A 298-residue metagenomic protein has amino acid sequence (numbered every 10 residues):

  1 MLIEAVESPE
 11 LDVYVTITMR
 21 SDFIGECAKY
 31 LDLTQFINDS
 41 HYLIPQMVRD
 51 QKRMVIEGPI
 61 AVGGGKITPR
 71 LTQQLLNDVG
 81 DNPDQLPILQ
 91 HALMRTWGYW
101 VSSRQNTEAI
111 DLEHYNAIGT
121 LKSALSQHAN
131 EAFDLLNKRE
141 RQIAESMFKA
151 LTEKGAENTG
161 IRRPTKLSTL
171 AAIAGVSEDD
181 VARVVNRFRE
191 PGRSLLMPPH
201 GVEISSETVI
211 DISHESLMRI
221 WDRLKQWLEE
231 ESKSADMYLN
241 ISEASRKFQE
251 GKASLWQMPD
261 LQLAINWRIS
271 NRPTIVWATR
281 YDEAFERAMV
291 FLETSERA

Functional and structural regions predicted by a protein language model:
M1-R287: Amphipathic helix/helix-loop-helix segment enriched in hydrophobic residues with interspersed Lys/Arg and occasional
E293-A298: Alpha-helical transmembrane signal-anchor helices
